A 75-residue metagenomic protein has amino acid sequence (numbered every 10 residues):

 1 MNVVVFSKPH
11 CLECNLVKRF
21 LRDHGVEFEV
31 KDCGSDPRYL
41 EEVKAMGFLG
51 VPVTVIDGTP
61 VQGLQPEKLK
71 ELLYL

Functional and structural regions predicted by a protein language model:
M1-H24: Local sequence-structure signature of Cys/Sec-based thiol-disulfide redox active-site neighborhoods
N2-V4, E27-E29, G58-T59: Short active-site oxyanion
L12, P37-R38, K68: Short alpha-helical
K18-P37: Conserved helix-turn-beta segment immediately C-terminal to the redox Cys motif in thioredoxin-like folds
D32-F48: Thioredoxin-like thiol-disulfide oxidoreductase module
P52-Q62: A short, hydrophobic beta-strand/beta-hairpin element that forms part of a small beta-sheet core
L69-L75: Thiol-/selenol-based redox modules, centered on thioredoxin-like and closely related oxidoreductase domains
